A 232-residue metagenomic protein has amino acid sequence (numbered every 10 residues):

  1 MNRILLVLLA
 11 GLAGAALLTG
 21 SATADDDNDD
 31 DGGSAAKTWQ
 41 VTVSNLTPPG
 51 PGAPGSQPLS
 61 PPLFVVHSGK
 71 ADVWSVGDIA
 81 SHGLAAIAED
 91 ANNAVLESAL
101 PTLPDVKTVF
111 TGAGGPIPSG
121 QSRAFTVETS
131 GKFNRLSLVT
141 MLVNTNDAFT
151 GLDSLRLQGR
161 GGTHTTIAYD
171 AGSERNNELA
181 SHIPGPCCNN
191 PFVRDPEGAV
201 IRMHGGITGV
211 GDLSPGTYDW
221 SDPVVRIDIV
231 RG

Functional and structural regions predicted by a protein language model:
M1-I4: Positively charged n-region of N-terminal signal peptides that target proteins for export
V7-A16: Bacterial N-terminal signal peptides
A22-A24: Boundary at the C-terminal end of the N-terminal hydrophobic targeting segment
D26-G32: Ser/Thr/Gly/Pro-rich low-complexity, disordered linker/stalk segments of secreted and cell-surface proteins
G32-T38, L46-G159: Structured domain cores in non-transmembrane regions
Q57-H67, A71-A80, A88, V95-T102 (+4 more regions): Extracellular low-complexity, O-glycosylation-prone Ser/Thr/Pro/Gly-rich "stalks" and linkers flanking catalytic
